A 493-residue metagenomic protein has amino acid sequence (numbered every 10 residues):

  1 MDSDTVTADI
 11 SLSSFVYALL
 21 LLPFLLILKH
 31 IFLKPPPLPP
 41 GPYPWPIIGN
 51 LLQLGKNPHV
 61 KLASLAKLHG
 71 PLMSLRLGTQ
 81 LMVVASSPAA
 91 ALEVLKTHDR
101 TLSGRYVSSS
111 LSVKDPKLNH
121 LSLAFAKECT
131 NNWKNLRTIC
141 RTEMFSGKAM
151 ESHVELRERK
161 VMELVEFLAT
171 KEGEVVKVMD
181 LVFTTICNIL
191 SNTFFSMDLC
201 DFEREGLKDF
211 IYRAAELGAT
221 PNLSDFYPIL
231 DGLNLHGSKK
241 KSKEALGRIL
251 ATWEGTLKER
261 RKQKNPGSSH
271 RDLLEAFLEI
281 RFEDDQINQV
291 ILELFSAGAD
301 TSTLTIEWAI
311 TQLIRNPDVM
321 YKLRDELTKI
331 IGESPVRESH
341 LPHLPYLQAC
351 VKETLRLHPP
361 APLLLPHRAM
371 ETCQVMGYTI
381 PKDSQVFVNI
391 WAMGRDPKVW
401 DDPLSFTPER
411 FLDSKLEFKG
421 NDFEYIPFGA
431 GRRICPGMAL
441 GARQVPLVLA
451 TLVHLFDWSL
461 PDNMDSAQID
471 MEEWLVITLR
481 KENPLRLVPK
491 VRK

Functional and structural regions predicted by a protein language model:
D2-L22, R76-V83, K148-R159, A169-N192 (+7 more regions): Cytochrome P450
P35-L51, V60-L156, K177, V182-I189 (+2 more regions): Cytochrome P450 substrate-recognition site 1
L51-G70, A251, S334-G377, F387 (+3 more regions): Conserved cytochrome P450 K-helix E-x-x-R motif and the immediately C-terminal K′/meander segment
F145-A149, G173, C187, A219-S224 (+5 more regions): Conserved cytochrome P450 catalytic core segment spanning the I/J/K helices
I186, L190, F194, A245-W253 (+6 more regions): Central I-helix of cytochrome P450 enzymes
P317-V319, V386, M438-T478: Cytochrome P450 heme-binding "Cys pocket" and the immediately downstream C-terminal segment
M376, S414-V445, E472-W474: Cytochrome P450 heme-thiolate "Cys pocket" and heme-binding signature region
V388-E417: Conserved cytochrome P450 K-helix/beta-meander segment immediately N-terminal to the heme-binding cysteine loop
